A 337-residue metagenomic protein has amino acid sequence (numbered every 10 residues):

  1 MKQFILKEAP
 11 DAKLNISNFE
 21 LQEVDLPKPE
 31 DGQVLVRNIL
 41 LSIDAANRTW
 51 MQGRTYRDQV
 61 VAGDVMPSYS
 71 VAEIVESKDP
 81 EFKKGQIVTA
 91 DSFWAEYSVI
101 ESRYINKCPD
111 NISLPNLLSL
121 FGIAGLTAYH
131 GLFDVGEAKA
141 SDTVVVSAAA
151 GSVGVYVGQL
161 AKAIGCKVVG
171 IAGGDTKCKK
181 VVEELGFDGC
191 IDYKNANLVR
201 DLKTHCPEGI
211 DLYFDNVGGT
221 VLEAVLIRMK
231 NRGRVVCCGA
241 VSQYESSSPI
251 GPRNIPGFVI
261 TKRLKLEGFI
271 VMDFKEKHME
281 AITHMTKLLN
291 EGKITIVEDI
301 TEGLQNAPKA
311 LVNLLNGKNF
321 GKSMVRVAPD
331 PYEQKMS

Functional and structural regions predicted by a protein language model:
M1-F4, K293-I300, P308-S337: C-terminal capping/lid region of NAD(P)-dependent oxidoreductase domains
D25-I43, M51-W94: Glycine-rich beta-strand-centered segment in the early N-terminal region that forms part of a ligand/cofactor-binding
M66-E73, K83-A148, K293: NAD(P)H dinucleotide-binding glycine-rich loop of Rossmann-like/cofactor-binding domains, especially the beta1-alpha1
T89, V145, I191, Y213-F214: N-terminal Rossmann-like NAD(P) cofactor-binding module of classical short-chain dehydrogenase/reductase
S119-A196: Mid-domain Rossmann-like dinucleotide-binding core that forms the NAD(H)/NADP(H) cofactor-binding site
A138, C206, M229-K230: A generic alpha-to-beta junction signature in SAM-dependent methyltransferases
V182, T220-I294, V327-S337: Glycine-rich phosphate-binding loop and adjacent beta-alpha segment of Rossmann(oid) nucleotide-cofactor-binding
N197-E208: Short amphipathic alpha-helix with an adjacent loop that forms part of the alpha/beta core around
